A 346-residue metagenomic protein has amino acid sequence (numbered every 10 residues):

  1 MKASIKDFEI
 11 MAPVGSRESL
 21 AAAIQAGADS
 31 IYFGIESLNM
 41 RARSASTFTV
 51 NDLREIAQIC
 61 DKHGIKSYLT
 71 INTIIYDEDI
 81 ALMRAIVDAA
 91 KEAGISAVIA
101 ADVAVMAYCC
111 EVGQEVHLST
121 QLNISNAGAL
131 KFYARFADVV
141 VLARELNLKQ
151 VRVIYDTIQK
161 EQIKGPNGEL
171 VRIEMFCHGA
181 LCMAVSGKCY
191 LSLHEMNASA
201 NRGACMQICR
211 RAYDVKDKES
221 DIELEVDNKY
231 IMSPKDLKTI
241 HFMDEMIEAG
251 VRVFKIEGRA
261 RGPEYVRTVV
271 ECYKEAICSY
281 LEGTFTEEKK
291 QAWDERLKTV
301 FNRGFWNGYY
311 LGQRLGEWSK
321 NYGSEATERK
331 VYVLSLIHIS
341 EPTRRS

Functional and structural regions predicted by a protein language model:
K2, I59, I65-F132: N-terminal active-site wall of soluble small-molecule enzyme domains
E9-S30: N-terminal basic/disordered segments at the start of proteins
I10-P13, I31-F33, S67-I71, V98-A100 (+4 more regions): Hydrophobic faces of well-ordered beta-strands that scaffold small-molecule active sites in alpha/beta enzyme cores
Y32-D52, I71-E78, R259-V266: Glycine-rich, proline-tolerant flexible connector loops at the mouths of alpha/beta enzymes
T47-Y68, C109-E111, T157-I173, Y273-I277: Alpha-helix-loop-beta-strand connector modules within alpha/beta enzyme cores
H117-K255, R259, V266-V269, A276: Catalytic alpha/beta core domains of metabolic enzymes, predominantly
Q150-V153, V171, E257-K330: Anionic-ligand-binding alpha/beta catalytic cores of soluble enzymes and soluble regulatory domains that recognize
I337-S346: Residue-level detector of conserved catalytic or cofactor/ligand-binding positions in enzyme active sites
